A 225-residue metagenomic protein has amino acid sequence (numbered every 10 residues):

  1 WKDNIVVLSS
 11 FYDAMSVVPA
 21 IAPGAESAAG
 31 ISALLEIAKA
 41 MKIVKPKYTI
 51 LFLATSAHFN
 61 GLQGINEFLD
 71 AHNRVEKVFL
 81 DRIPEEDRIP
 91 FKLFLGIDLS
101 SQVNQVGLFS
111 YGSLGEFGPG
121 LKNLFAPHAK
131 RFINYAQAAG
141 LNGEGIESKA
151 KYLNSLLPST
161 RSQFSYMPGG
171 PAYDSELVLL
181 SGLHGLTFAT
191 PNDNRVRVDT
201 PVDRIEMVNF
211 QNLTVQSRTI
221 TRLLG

Functional and structural regions predicted by a protein language model:
W1, I5, S9-D13, R131-L141: Glycine-rich, acidic and aromatic/proline-enriched surface loops and short helix-turn segments that act as binding
N4-Q63, I220: Alpha-helical metal-binding/catalytic segments enriched in His/Glu/Asp
V17-P23, V106-L108, V198-V202: Short acidic, glycine/proline-rich loop/turn micro-motifs
P19-G30, M167, E206-N209, L213: Alpha-helix N-cap/helix-initiation motif
A22-P23, G112-G120, P201-N209: A solvent-exposed, charged loop/short amphipathic helix patch at secondary-structure junctions
S32-L35, A172, E176, T214-R222: A structural signal for well-ordered alpha-helical segments within the folded catalytic domains of diverse enzymes
K39-I43, Y48-I50, A189-G225: His/Asp/Glu-rich mid-to-C-terminal helical/loop segments that flank catalytic regions of hydrolases
K45-P46, T55-T187, D193-V196: Metal-dependent peptidase/peptidase-like ectodomains
